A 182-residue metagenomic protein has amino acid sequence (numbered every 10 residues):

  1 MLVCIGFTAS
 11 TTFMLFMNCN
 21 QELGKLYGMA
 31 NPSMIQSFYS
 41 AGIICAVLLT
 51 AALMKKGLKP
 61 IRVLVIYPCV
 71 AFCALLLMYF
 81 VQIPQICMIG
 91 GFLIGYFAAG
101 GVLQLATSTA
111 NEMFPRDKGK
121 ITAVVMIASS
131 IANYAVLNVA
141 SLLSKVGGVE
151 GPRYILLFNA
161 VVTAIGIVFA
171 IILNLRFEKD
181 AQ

Functional and structural regions predicted by a protein language model:
M1-I44, T107: Extracytoplasmic gate region of multi-pass secondary transporters
F7, I86-G101: Hydrophobic core of transmembrane alpha-helices in multi-pass small-molecule transporters, especially MFS/SLC-type
S40-L48, S130-Y134: Residue-level signature of mid-helix packing/kink "hotspots" within the transmembrane helices of 12-pass Major
A46-K59, S144: Helix-to-loop junctions at the C-terminal end of transmembrane segments in multipass secondary transporters
R62-L77: Structural signature of the two symmetry-related core transmembrane helices
G100-F114: Intracellular juxtamembrane helix-capping segments at the cytosolic ends of symmetry-related transmembrane helices
N111-G148: A late C-terminal transmembrane helix in Major Facilitator Superfamily
Y154-N174: Symmetry-related core transmembrane helices of the 12-TM Major Facilitator Superfamily/SLC fold
